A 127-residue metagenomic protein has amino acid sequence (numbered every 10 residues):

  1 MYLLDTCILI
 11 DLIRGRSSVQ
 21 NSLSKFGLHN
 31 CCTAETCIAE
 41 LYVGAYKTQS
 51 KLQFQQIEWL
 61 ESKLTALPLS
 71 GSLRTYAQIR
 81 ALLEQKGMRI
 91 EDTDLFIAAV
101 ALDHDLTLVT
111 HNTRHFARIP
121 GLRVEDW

Functional and structural regions predicted by a protein language model:
Y2-L4, S17-T107: PIN-domain endoribonuclease scaffold, especially VapC-family toxins
C7, K86-M88, P120-D126: A short, hydrophobic/aromatic-rich structural module that often spans a beta strand with its adjoining loop
L9, I38-L41, F116: A generic structural signal for short hydrophobic patches within well-formed alpha-helices
D11-I13: N-terminal beta1-alpha1 ligand-phosphate binding loop
G15, N21, P120-L122: Short amphipathic alpha-helical segments
R16-S17, T113: Conserved strand-to-helix beginnings and helix N-cap segments that scaffold or border functional pockets
A98, L102-W127: Acidic, PIN/NYN-like endoribonuclease modules and their adjacent C-terminal/linker elements
